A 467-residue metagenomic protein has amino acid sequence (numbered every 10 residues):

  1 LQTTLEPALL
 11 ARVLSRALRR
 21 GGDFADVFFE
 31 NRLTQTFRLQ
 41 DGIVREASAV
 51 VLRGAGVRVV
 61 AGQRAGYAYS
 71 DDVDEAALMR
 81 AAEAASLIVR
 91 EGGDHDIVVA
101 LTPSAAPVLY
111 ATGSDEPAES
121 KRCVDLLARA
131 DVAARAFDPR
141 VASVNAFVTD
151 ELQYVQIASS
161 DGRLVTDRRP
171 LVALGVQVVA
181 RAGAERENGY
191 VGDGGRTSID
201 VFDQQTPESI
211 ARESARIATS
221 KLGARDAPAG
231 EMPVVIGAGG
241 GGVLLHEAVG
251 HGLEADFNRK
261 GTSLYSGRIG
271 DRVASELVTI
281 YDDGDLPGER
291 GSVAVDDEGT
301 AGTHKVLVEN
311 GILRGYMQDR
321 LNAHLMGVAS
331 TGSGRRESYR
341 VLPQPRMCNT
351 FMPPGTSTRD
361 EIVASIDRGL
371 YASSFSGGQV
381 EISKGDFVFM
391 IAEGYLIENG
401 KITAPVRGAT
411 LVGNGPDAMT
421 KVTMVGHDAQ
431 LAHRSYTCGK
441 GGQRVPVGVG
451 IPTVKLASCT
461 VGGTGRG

Functional and structural regions predicted by a protein language model:
L1-G467: N-terminal small-residue-enriched
